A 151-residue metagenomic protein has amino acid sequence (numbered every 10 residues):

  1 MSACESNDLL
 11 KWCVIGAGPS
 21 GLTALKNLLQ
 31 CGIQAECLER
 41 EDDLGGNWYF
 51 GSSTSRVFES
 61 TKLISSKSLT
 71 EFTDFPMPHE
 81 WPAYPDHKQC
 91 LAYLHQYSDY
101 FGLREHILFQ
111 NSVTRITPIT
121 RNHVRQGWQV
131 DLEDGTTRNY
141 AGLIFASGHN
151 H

Functional and structural regions predicted by a protein language model:
C4, L9-C37: N-terminal Rossmann-like FAD-binding beta1-loop-alpha1 element of flavoenzymes
L10, D131-G142: Core beta-strand elements of the Rossmann-like FAD/NAD(P) dinucleotide-binding domain in flavoenzyme oxidoreductases
I15, T137-H151: Short hydrophobic core segments
S20, D42-L44, T54, F75-M77 (+3 more regions): Short, solvent-exposed loop/turn segments at secondary-structure junctions
A35, I107-F109: Generic structural signal for residues in well-ordered beta-strands
R40-D42, N47-Q96: Glycine-rich active-site loop/strand segments that organize a redox cofactor
F101-H106: A structural motif corresponding to the C-terminal end of an alpha-helix and its immediate exit/capping segment
F109-G127: A conserved short coil-to-beta-strand element within the FAD-binding core of flavoproteins
